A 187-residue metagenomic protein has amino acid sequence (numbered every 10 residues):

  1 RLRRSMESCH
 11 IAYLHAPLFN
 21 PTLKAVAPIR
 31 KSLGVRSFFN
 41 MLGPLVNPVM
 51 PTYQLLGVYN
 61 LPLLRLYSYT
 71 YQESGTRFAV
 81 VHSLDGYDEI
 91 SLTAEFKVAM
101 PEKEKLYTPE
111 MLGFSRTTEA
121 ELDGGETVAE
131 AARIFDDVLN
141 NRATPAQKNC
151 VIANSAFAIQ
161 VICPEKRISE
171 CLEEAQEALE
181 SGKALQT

Functional and structural regions predicted by a protein language model:
R1: Short, glycine/polar-rich helix-capping loops at beta-to-alpha or helix-loop-helix junctions that flank or form
R4-T187: Glycine-rich anion-binding loops and their surrounding alpha/beta cores
